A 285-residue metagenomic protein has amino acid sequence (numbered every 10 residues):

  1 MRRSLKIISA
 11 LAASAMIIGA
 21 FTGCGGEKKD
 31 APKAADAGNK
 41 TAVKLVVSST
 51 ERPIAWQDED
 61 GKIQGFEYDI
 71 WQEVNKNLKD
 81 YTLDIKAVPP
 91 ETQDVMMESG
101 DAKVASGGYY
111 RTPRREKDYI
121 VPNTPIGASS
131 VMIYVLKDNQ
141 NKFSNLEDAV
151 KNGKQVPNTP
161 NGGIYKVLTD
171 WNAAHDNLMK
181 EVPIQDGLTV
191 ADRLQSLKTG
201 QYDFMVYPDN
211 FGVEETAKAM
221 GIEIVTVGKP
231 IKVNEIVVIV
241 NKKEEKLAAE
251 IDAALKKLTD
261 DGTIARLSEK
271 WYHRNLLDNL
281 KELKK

Functional and structural regions predicted by a protein language model:
M1-A42, D278, K285: Short, low-complexity disordered leader/linker segments with a strong preference for bacterial N-terminal type II
K33-Y109, D186: Extracytoplasmic small-molecule ligand-binding "clamshell" domains of the periplasmic binding protein/Venus flytrap
S48-T50, G127-M132, K218-A253, R274-K285: Periplasmic-binding protein-like
S49-R52, I63-N75, M132-T189, D209-F211: Bilobed "Venus flytrap"/periplasmic-binding protein-like clamshell domains and structurally analogous long
Y68-L78, K137-N141, L146-N158, G162 (+1 more regions): Extended ligand-binding regions for polar small-molecule ligands
Y81-D84, N161-I184, K256-K285: Ligand-binding clefts/hinges and TM-proximal coupling segments of bilobed small-molecule sensing domains
D84-D148: Acidic, polar ligand-binding/catalytic clefts
T92, E98, G108-K117, T169-D170 (+1 more regions): A ligand-binding cleft/hinge motif common to bilobed small-molecule-binding domains
